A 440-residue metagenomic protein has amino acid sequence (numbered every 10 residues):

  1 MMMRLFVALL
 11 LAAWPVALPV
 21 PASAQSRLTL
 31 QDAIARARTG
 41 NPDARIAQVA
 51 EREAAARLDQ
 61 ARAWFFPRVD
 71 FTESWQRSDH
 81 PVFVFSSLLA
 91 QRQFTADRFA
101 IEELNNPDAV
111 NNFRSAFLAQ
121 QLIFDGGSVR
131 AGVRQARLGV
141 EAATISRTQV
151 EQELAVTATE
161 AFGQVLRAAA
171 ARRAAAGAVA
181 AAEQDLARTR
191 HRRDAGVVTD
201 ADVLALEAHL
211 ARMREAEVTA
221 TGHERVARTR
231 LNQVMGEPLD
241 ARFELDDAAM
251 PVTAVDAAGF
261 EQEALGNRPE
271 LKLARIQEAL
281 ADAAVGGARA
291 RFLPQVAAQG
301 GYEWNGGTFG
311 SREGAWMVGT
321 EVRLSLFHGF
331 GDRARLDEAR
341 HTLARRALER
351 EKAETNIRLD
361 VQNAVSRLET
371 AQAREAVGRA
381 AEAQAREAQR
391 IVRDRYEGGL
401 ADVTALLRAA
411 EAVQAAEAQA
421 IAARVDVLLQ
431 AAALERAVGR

Functional and structural regions predicted by a protein language model:
M1-T39, T72-E73, D79-N106, S115-F117 (+2 more regions): Terminal intrinsically disordered/low-complexity segments used for targeting and assembly
R27-Q31, R68-Q149, N267, K272-A353 (+2 more regions): Small/polar-residue-enriched beta-strand and adjacent coil segments characteristic of outer-membrane beta-barrel
L30-R62: N-terminal targeting signals for Sec/Tat export/insertion, comprising classic cleavable signal peptides
A33, G40, A47, L122 (+23 more regions): Amphipathic alpha-helical coiled-coil segments and their boundaries
A63, R212-L239, A380-G439: Short segments within alpha-helical structural elements
Q149-E263, A364-R367, A371, I391 (+1 more regions): Periplasmic alpha-helical coiled-coil/stalk elements that build and connect Gram-negative outer-membrane
Q152, A195-V197, A290, K352-T355 (+2 more regions): Short coil/turn linkers that connect adjacent helices within long alpha-helical scaffolds, especially alpha-solenoid
